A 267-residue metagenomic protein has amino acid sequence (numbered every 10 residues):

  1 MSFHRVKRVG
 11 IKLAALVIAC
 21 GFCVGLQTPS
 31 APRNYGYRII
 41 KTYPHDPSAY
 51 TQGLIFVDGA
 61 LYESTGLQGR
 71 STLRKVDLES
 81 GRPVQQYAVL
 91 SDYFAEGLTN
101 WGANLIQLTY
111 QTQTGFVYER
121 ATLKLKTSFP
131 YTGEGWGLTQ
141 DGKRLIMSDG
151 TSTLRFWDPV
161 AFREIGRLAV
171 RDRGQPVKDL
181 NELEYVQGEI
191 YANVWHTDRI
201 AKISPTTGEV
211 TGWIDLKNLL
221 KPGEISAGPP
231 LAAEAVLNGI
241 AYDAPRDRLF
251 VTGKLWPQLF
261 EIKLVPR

Functional and structural regions predicted by a protein language model:
P29-P47, L78-R82: A short helix->beta-strand "capping" segment at the edge of beta-propeller domains
I39-P44, R82-A88, K124-F129, G166-G174 (+2 more regions): A short beta-strand motif characteristic of beta-propeller blades
I40-T72, A88-T99, G253-L255: Beta-strand-rich domains and repeat architectures in extracellular enzymes and scaffolds, especially beta-propellers
P47-D58, S91-G102, Y131-R144, G174-G188 (+1 more regions): Beta-rich, blade/repeat-based domains predominating in secreted/periplasmic proteins but also intracellular
E63-L67, I106-T112, M147-T151, A192-H196 (+1 more regions): Conserved beta-strand positions in repeat-built beta-propeller and related beta-rich domains
D77-G81, E119-L123, P159-F162, S204-G208 (+1 more regions): Short loop/turn segments that connect beta-strands within beta-propeller blades
S80-V117, L125-G135: Blade-loop segments of beta-propeller domains
G115-R173: Hydrophobic, well-structured mid-protein blocks that either form specific transmembrane helices
